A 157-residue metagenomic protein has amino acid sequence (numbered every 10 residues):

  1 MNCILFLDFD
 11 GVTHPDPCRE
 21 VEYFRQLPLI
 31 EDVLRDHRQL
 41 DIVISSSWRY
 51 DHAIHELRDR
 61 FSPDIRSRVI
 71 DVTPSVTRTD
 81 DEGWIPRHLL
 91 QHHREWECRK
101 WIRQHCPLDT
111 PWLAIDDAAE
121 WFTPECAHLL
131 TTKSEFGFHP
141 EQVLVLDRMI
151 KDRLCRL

Functional and structural regions predicted by a protein language model:
M1-C3, R38-L40, L108-P111, A127: Short coil/turn segments at beta-strand junctions that form active-site/ligand-binding loops
N2-D81: Alpha-helical substrate-recognition element adjacent to the catalytic core
I65-L157: C-terminal cap/substrate-recognition subdomain and adjoining C-terminal extension of metal-dependent phosphatase-like
